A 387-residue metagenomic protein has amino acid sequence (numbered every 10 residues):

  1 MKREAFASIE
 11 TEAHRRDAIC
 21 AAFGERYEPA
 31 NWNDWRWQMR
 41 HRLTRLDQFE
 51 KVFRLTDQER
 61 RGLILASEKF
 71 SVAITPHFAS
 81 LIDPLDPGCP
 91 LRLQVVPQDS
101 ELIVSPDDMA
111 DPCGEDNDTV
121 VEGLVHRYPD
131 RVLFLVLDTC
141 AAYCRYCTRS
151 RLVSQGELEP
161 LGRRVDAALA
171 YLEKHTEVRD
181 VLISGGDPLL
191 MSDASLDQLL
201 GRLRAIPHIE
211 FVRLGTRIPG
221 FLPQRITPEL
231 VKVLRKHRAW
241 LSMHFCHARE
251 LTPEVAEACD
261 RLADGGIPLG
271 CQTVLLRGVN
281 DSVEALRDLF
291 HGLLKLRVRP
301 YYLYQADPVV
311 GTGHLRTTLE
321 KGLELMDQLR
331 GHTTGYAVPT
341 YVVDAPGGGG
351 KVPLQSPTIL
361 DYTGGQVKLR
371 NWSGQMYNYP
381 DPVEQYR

Functional and structural regions predicted by a protein language model:
M1-H126: Flexible, acidic/Gly-rich N-terminal and inter-domain linker regions that tether and position cofactor-handling modules
F78, C144, Y301: Conserved, mostly hydrophobic/aromatic
T119-E122, V132-L135, D166-Y171: Short, charged beta->alpha transition segments
H126-R163, L214: Canonical Radical SAM [4Fe-4S] cluster-binding loop centered on the CxxxCxxC motif and its immediate flanking residues
Y146-T148, A194-S195, I226, L354: Short acidic, glycine/serine/threonine-rich loops at helix termini
V165-D180, L189-T333: Conserved AdoMet/S-adenosylmethionine-binding subsite of the radical SAM
L182-S184: Eukaryotic intrinsically disordered, low-complexity regions
M326-R387: C-terminal accessory regions of radical SAM enzymes
